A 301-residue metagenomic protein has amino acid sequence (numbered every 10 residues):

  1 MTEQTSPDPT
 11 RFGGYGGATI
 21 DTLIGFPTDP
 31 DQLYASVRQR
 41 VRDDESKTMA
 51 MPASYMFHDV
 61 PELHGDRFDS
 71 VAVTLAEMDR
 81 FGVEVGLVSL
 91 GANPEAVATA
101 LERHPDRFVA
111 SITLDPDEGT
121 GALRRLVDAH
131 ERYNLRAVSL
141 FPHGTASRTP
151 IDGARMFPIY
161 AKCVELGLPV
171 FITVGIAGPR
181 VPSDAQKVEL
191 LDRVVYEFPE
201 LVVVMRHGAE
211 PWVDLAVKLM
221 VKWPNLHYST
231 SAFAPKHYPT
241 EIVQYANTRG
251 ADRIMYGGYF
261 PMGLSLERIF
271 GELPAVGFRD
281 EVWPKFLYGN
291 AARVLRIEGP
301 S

Functional and structural regions predicted by a protein language model:
M1-T22, D29-R80, V85, G250-M255 (+1 more regions): Mid-to-C-terminal alpha-helical segments outside catalytic/metal-binding sites
T19, G86, F108-A110, V170 (+4 more regions): Hydrophobic/aromatic residues located in beta-strands of well-ordered beta-sheets within soluble catalytic
D21, L87-S89, V204-H207, S229-S231 (+2 more regions): Short beta-strand segments
L23, M78, A129, C163 (+5 more regions): Conserved, mostly hydrophobic/aromatic
P27-D29, N93-A96, D117-E118, T145-A146 (+4 more regions): Active-site environment of divalent metal-dependent phosphoester hydrolases
M78, L101-P105, H130, V195 (+2 more regions): N-terminal cationic-hydrophobic initiation segments that often serve targeting/anchoring roles
E84-V85, G91-G178, A185, K222: Active-site gating/metal-coordination segments in enzymes
R136-A137, P150-M255: Catalytic pocket-lining loop regions of alpha/beta-barrel enzymes, especially the amidohydrolase/enolase/GH5 lineages
